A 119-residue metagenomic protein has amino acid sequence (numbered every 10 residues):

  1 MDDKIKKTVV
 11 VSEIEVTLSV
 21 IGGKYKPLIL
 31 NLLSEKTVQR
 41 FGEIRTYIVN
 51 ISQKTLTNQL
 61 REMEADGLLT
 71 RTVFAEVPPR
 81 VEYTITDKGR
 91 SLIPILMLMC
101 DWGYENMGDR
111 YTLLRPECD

Functional and structural regions predicted by a protein language model:
M1-V9: Acidic, proline/glycine-rich intrinsically disordered inter-domain spacer in sigma factors
D2, S91-D119: Amphipathic alpha-helical dimerization/coiled-coil segments that flank or bridge DNA-binding/regulatory modules
K6-K7, T37, I44, L69-F74 (+1 more regions): Long, contiguous secondary-structure blocks with strong helical propensity
T8, S12-T55, E82: N-terminal helix-turn-helix DNA-binding core of bacterial DNA-binding proteins
L18, N31, E64, P94-C100: A cross-family signal for key residues in well-ordered alpha-helices that form functional helical elements
K26, V38, A65-L68, D101-Y104 (+1 more regions): Generic structural signal for secondary-structure transition and capping sites
G42-F74, P78: Canonical helix-turn-helix DNA-binding module
A75-L98: Basic, amphipathic "hinge/linker" alpha-helix immediately C-terminal to the N-terminal HTH DNA-binding motif
